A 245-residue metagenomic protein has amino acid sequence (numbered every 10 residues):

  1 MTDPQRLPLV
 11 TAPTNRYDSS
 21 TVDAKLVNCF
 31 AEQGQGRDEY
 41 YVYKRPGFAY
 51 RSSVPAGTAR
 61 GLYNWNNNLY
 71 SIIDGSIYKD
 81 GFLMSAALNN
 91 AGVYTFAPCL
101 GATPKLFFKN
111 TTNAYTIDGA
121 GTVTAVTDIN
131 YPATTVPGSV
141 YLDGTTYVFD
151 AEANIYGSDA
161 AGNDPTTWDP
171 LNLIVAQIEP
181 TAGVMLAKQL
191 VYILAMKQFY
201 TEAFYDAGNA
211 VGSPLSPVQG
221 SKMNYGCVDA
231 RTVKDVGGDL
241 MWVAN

Functional and structural regions predicted by a protein language model:
M1-M84, V136-F204, G208-N209: N-terminal beta-propeller domains
P55-Y63, N89-P104, N130-D143, P180-L186 (+1 more regions): Repeated scaffold domains used in trafficking and secretory/extracellular systems, primarily beta-propellers
N67, P104, Y192, G238-L240: Short active-site oxyanion
I72, L106, W242-V243: Short beta-strand/helix segments in adaptor/scaffold domains that form protein-protein interfaces within large
F82-N113, D118-T127: Acidic, glycine/polar-enriched metal-coordinating patches/loops that mediate binding to polyanionic ligands
L83-L88, T124-N130, T167-N172, S213-G220: Beta-propeller fold detector
G208-N245: Acidic, glycine-rich loop-and-beta core segments that form the ion-binding/anion-interacting portion of active sites
